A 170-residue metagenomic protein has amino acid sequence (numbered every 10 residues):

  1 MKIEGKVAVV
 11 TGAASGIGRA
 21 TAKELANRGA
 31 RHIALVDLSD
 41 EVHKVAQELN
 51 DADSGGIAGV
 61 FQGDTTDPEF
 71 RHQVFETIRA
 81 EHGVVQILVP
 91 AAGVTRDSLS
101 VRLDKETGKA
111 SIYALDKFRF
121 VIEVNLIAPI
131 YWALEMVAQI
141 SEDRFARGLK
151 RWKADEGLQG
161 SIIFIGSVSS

Functional and structural regions predicted by a protein language model:
K2-A34: Canonical Rossmann dinucleotide-binding motif of NAD(H)/NADP(H)-dependent dehydrogenases/reductases, specifically
T11, V85-V101, N125, F164: Rossmann-fold scaffold of SDR-type NAD(P)-dependent oxidoreductases
A30-K44: Conserved glycine-rich Rossmann-like NAD(P)H-binding loop of the short-chain dehydrogenase/reductase
H43, Q62-Q73, L115: The beta1-alpha1 cofactor-binding region of Rossmann-like NAD(H)/NADP(H)-dependent oxidoreductases
A52-I57, E76-P90, R96, S111-A114 (+1 more regions): A glycine-rich helix->loop->beta "capping" turn within Rossmann-like NAD(P)(H)-dependent oxidoreductase domains
V94, T107-A133, I163: Catalytic Tyr-X3-Lys loop
E123-E156: Amphipathic alpha-helical dimer-interface segment in Rossmann-like NAD(P)H-dependent oxidoreductases
S167: Residue(s) in the substrate-gating loop at a strand-loop-helix junction that position the organic substrate next
